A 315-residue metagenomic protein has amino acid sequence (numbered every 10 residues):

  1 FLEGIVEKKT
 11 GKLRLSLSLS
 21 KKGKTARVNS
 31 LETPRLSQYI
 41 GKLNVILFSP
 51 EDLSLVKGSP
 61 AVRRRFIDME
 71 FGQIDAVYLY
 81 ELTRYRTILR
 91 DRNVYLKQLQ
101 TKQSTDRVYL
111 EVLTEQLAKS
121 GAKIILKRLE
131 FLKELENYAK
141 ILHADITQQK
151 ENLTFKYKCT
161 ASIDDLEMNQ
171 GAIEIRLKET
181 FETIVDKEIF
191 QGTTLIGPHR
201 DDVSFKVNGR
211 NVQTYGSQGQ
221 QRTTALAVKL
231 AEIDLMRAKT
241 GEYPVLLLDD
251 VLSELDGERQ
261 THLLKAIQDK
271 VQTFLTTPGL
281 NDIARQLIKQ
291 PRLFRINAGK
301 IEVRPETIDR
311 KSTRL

Functional and structural regions predicted by a protein language model:
F1-L2, S18-G23, P198-V203, I288-Q290: A short, compositionally biased
F1-V62, I67-Y78, Y138-I141, I173 (+1 more regions): Nucleotide-state sensing region of NTPase/ATPase domains
Q38-K42, P50-E115, K119, Q290 (+1 more regions): A conserved P-loop NTPase coupling/switch region
V45-L47, T273, L293-R295: Conserved beta-strand scaffold positions in the cores of enzyme catalytic domains, especially in NTP/NDP-utilizing
F48, P244-L247, L275: Hydrophobic positions in the central parallel beta-sheet of the AAA+
S104-V245, E254-E258, H262-K270, N281-I288 (+2 more regions): Conserved NTPase motor "head" modules and their coupling/switch loops across ABC/AAA+ ATPases, GTPases, and GHKL ATPases
D249-V251: Walker B catalytic acidic pair
Q272-P278: Structural recognition of the conserved hydrophobic beta-strand(s) that form the central parallel beta-sheet of P-loop
